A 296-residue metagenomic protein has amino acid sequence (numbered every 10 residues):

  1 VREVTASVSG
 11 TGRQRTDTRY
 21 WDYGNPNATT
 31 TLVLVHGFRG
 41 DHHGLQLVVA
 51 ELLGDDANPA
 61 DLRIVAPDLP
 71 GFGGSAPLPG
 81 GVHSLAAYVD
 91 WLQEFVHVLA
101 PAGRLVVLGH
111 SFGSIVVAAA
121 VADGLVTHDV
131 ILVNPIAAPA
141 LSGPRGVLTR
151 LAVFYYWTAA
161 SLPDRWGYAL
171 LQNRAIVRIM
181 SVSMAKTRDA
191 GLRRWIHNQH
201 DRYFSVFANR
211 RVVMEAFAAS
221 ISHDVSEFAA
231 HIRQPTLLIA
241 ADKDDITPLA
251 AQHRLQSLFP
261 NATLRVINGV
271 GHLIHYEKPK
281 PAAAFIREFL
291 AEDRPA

Functional and structural regions predicted by a protein language model:
T11-T16, W21, R63-F112, A122-D123 (+2 more regions): Active-site loop/oxyanion-hole signature of alpha/beta-hydrolase fold enzymes
D22-G74: Conserved HGGG/HGGXW glycine-rich cap/lid loop of the alpha/beta-hydrolase fold
S114-L125, V130: Short glycine-enriched nucleophile-adjacent loop and the immediately C-terminal alpha-helix near the catalytic center
V130-R165: Flexible "cap/lid" loop of the alpha/beta hydrolase fold
W166-H231: Conserved alpha/beta-hydrolase catalytic His-Asp/Glu region
I232, L238-A240, D244: Short beta-strand/loop motif that positions the catalytic acidic residue of the alpha/beta-hydrolase fold
D245-A251: Conserved alpha/beta-hydrolase "acid-adjacent" motif
V270-A283: Catalytic histidine-centered segment of alpha/beta-hydrolase-like enzymes
